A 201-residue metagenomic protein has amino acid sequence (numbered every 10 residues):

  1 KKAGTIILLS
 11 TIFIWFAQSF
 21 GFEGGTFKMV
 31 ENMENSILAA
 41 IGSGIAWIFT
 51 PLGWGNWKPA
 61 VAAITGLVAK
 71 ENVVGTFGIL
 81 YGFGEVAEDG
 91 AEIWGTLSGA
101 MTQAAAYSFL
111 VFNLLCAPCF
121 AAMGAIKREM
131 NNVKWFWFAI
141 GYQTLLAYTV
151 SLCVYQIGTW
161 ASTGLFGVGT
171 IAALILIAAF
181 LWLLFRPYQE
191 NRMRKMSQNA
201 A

Functional and structural regions predicted by a protein language model:
K1, G164-I171: Membrane-interfacial entry segments at the cytosolic side of transmembrane helices
K1-G4, F20: Internal alpha-helical transmembrane segments
I7-S19, V111-N113, A147, S151-V154 (+1 more regions): Hydrophobic core segments of alpha-helical transmembrane domains in multi-pass membrane transport and ion-translocation
T11-L145: Extended, low-charge hydrophobic alpha-helical regions
F22-T26, T159-T163, E190-R194: Perimembrane helix-loop junctions in membrane proteins
G124-M130, T149-G167: Transmembrane helix-loop junctions at the membrane interface of multipass transporters and ion channels
L183-Q198: Membrane-interface capping segments at transmembrane-helix boundaries
